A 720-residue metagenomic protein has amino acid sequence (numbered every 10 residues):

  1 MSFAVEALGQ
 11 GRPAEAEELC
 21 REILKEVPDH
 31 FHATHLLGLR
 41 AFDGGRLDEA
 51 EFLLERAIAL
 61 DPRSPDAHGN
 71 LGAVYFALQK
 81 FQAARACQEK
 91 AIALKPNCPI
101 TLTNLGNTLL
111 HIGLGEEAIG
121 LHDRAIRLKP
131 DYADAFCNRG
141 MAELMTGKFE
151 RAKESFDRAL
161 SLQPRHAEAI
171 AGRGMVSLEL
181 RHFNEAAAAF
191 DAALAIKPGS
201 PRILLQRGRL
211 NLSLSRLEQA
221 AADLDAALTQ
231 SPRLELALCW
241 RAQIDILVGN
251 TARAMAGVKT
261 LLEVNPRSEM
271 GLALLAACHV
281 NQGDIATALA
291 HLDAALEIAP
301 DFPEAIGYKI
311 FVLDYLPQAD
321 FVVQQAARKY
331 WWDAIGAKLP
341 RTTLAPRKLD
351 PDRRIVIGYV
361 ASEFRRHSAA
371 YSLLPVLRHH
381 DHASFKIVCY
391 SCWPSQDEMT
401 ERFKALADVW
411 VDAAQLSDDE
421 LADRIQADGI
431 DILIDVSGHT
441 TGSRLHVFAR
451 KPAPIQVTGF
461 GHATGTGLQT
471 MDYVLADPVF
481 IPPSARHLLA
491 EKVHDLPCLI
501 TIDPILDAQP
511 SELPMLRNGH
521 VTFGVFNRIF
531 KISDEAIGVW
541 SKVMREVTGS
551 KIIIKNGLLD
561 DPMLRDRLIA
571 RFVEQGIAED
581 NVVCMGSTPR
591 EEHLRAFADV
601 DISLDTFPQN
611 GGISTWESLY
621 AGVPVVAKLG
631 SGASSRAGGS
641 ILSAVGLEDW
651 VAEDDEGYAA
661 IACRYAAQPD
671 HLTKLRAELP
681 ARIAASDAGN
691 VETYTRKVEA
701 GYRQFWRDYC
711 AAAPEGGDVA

Functional and structural regions predicted by a protein language model:
M1-H520, G538, A570-I577, T588-I602 (+5 more regions): Alpha-helical solenoid repeat scaffolds of the TPR/TPR-like class and their adjacent stem/linker regions that mediate
V360, F526-R528, K555, M585: Short hydrophobic "strand-cap" motifs at the C-terminus of beta-strands
S391-S395, K551-D566: Glycosyltransferase donor-sugar binding loop
G524-E535: Substrate-binding clefts and catalytic carboxylate motifs of secreted carbohydrate-active enzymes
L604, S618: Donor-sugar nucleotide-binding helix/loop cap in glycosyltransferases
S614-T615, G638: Short glycine/serine-rich donor-binding loops of glycosyltransferases
L619-Y620, S643: Short alpha-helix at the nucleotide-sugar/activated-sugar donor binding site of glycosyltransferases and closely
S635-G646: Short acidic/histidine- and often glycine-rich active-site loop of Leloir-type glycosyltransferases that engages
